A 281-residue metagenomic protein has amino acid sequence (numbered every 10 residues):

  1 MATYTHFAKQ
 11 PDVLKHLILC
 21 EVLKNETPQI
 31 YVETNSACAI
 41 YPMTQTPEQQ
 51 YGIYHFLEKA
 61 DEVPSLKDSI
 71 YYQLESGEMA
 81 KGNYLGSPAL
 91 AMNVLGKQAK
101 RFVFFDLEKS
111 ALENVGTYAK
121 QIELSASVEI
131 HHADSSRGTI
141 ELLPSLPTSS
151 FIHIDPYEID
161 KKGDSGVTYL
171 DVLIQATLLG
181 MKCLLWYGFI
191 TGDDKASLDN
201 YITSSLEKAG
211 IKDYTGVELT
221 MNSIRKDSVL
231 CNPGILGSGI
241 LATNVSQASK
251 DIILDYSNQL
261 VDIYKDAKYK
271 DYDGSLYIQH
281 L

Functional and structural regions predicted by a protein language model:
M1-L281: Class I S-adenosyl-L-methionine-dependent methyltransferase catalytic core
